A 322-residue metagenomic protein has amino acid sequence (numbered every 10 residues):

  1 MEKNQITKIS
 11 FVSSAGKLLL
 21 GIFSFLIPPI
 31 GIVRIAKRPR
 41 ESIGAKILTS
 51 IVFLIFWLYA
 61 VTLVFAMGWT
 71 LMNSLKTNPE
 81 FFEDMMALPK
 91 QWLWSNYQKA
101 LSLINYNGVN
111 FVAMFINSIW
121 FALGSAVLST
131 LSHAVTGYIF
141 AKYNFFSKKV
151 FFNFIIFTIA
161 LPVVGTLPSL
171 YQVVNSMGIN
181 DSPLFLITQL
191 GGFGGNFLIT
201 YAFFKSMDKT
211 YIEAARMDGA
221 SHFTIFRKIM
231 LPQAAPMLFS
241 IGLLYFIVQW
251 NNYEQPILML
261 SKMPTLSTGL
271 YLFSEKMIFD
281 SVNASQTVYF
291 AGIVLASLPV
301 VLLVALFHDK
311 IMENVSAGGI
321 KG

Functional and structural regions predicted by a protein language model:
M1-L20: Compositionally biased, charge-rich terminal segments
E2, G31-K37: Intrinsic low-complexity/disordered segments
I6-I9, I35, E41, T49-G322: A structural signal for multi-pass alpha-helical bundles of membrane permease subunits that mediate small-molecule
G16, P28-P29, V112: Short amphipathic alpha-helical segments that mediate assembly, nucleic-acid/protein binding, or membrane association
L20-I32: Hydrophobic, aromatic-rich membrane-embedded alpha-helical segments
